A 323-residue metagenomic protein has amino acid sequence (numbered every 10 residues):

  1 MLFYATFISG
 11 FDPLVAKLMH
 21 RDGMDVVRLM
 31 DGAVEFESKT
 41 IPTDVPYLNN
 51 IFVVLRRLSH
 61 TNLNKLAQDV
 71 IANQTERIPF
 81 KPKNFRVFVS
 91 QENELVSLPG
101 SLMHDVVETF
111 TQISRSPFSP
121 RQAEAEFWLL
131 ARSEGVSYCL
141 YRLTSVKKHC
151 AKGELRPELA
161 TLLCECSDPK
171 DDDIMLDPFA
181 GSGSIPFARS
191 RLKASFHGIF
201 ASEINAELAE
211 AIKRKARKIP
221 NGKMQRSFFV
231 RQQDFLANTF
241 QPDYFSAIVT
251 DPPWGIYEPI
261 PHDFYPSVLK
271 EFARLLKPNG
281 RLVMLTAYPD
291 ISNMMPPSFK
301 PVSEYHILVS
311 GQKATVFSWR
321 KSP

Functional and structural regions predicted by a protein language model:
M1-D44, N93-S97, S101-D105, P117-P323: Class I S-adenosyl-L-methionine-dependent methyltransferase catalytic core
A33, E37-K81: Conserved AdoMet
A67-V70, V107, K213: A generic alpha-helix structural signal
K81-N84, D172: Phosphate-coordination loops involved in phosphoryl transfer and adenosine-cofactor binding
F88-S90: Basic/polar, acidic-poor N-terminal "presequence/leader" segments that form or can form short amphipathic helices
V107-S114: A gly/proline- and charged-residue-enriched helix-loop-helix capping module
